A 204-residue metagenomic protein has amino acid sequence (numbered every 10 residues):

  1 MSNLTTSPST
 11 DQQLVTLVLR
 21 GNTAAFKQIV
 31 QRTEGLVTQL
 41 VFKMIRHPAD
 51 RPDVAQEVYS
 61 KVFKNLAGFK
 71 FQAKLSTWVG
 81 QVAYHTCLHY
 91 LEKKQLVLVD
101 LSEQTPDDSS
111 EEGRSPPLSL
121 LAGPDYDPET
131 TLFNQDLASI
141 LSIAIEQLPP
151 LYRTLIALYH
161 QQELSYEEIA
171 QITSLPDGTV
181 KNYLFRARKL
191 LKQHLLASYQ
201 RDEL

Functional and structural regions predicted by a protein language model:
S2-L4, L19-Q28, T38-E57, D177 (+1 more regions): Short, charged helix-capping/linker segments at alpha-helix termini
L19-R20, K43-H47, Y59-K74, K93-K94: Sigma70-family region 2
R20, Q95, S109-T154, L164 (+1 more regions): Amphipathic alpha-helical segment used for protein-protein interaction
Q28-P48, N65, I145, L151 (+2 more regions): Amphipathic, Lys/Arg- and hydrophobic-enriched alpha-helical face
R32-G35, K43-R46, A138, A157-L164: Short helix-capping/turn signature of helix-turn-helix
Q39, D53-S60, A73-H85: Structural recognition of an alpha-helix C-terminal capping motif at a helix-to-coil junction
A67-F71, Q81-L101, N134, R186: Arg/Lys-rich amphipathic alpha helix in sigma70-family domain 2
L88, L141-S142, L151-Y152, L158-Q161 (+2 more regions): DNA-recognition helix of helix-turn-helix
